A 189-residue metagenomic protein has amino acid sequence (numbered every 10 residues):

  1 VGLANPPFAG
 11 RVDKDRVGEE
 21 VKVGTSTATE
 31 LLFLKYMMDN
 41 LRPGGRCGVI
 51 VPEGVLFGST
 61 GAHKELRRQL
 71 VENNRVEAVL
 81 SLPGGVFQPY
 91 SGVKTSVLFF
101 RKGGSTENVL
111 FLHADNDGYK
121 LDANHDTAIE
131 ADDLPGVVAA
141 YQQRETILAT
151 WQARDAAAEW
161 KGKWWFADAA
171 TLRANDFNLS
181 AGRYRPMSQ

Functional and structural regions predicted by a protein language model:
V1-Q189: A conserved structural/catalytic subdomain of Rossmann-like adenosyl-cofactor enzymes
